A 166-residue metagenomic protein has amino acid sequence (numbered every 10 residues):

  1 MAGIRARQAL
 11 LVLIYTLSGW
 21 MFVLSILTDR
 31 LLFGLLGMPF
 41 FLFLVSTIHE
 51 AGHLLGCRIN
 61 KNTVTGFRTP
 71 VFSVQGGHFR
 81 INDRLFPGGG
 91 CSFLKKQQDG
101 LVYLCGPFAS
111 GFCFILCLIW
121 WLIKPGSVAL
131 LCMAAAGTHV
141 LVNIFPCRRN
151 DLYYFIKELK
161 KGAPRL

Functional and structural regions predicted by a protein language model:
M1-L17, I81-R165: Metalloprotease/metallohydrolase-associated module, dominated by Zn2+-dependent proteases
M1-L44: Hydrophobic, membrane-interfacing alpha helices
V23-L24, G52-C57, K61, L118-L122 (+2 more regions): Membrane-water interface at transmembrane helix exits
I26, R30, T63, D151-L152: Short linear motifs in intrinsically disordered/low-complexity regions
R30-I48, V128-L141: Membrane-embedded alpha-helical segments that form the functional core of polytopic membrane enzymes, especially those
L32, V64, F112-C113: Bulky hydrophobic/aromatic packing residues
G37-L94: Small-residue-rich helix-interface/hinge motifs
